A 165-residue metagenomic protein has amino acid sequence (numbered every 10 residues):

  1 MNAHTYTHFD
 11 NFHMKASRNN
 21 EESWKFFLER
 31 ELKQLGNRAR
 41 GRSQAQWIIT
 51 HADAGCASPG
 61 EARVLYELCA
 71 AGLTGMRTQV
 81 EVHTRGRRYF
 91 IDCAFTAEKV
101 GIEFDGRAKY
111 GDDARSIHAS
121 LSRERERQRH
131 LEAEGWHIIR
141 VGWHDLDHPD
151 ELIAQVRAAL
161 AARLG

Functional and structural regions predicted by a protein language model:
M1-N20: Nuclease-adjacent, charged terminal/linker segments that flank catalytic cores
M14-G165: Surface segments flanking catalytic/ligand-binding clefts of nucleic-acid enzymes
